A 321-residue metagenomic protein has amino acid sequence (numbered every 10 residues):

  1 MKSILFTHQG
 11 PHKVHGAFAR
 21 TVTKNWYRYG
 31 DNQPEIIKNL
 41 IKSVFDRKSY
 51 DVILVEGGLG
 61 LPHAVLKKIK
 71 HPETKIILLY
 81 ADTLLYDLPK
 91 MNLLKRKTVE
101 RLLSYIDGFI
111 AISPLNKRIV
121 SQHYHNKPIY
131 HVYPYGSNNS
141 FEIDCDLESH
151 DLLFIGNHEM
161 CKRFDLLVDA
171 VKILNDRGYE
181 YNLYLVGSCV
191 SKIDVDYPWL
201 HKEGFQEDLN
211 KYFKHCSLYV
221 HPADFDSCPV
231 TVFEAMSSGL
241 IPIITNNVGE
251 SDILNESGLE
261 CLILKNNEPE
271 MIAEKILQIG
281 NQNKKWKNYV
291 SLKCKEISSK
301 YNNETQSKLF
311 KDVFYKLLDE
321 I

Functional and structural regions predicted by a protein language model:
V44, N92-F109: Membrane-proximal helix-turn-helix segments that form the acceptor-binding/catalytic region of lipid-linked
V55-G60, Y80: Short His-centered aromatic/hydrophobic patch
D107-F141: Donor nucleotide-sugar binding/catalytic pocket of nucleotide-sugar-dependent glycosyltransferases
D144-K162, V168-V171: Conserved donor-binding/catalytic core segment of Leloir-type glycosyltransferases
F205-Q206, Y212-C216: Short alpha-helical donor nucleotide-sugar binding micro-motif in glycosyltransferases
D224: Aromatic "clamp/platform" in nucleotide-sugar-dependent glycosyltransferases that forms part of the donor/acceptor
I241-T245: Short hydrophobic beta-strand element within catalytic cores of glycosyltransferases and related nucleotide-activated
E256-S257, C261-P269, Q278-K284: Conserved acidic donor-binding segment of nucleotide-sugar-dependent glycosyltransferases
